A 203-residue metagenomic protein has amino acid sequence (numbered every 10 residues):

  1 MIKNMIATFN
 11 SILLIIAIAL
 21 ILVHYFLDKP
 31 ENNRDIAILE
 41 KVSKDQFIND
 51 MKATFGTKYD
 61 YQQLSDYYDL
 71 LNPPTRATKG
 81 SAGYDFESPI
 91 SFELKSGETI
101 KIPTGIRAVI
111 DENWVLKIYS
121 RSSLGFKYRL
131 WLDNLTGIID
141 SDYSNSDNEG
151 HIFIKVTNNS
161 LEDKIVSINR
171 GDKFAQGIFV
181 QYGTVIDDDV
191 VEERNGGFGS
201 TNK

Functional and structural regions predicted by a protein language model:
I2, I6-K203: DUTPase catalytic domain/fold
